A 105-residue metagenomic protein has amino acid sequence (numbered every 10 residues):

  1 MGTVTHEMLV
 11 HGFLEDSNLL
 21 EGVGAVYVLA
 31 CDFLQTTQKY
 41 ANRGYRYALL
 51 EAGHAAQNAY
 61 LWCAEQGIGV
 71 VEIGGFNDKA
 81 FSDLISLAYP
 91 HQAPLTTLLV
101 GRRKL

Functional and structural regions predicted by a protein language model:
M1-L105: Acidic, surface-exposed loops and disordered segments
